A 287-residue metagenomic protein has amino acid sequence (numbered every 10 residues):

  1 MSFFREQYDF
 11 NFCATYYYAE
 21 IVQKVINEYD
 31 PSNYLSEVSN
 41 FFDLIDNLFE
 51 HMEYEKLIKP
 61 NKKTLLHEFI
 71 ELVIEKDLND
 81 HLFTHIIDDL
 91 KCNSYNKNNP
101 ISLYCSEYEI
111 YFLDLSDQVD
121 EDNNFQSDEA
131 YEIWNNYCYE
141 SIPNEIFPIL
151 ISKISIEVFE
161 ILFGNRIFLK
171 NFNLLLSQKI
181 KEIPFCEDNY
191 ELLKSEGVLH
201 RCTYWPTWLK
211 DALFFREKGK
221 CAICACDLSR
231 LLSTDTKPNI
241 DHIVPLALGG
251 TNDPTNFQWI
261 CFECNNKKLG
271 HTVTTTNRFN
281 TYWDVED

Functional and structural regions predicted by a protein language model:
M1-P184: Mixed-charge, low-complexity interaction segments
F12, H242, N265: Histidine-centered active-site/metal-ligand motif
S155, F159, A222-C224, I243: Conserved short hydrophobic patches within well-ordered secondary structure
L176-C226, D284: Short, charged surface segments at domain edges that flank catalytic/cofactor-binding sites
K220, L246-A247, C264: Generic recognition of well-structured, leucine-rich alpha-helical segments and adjacent helix-turn regions within
C226-W259, T274: Histidine-centered nuclease catalytic patch
S229, F257-V285: Short Cys/His-centered divalent metal-binding micro-motifs
